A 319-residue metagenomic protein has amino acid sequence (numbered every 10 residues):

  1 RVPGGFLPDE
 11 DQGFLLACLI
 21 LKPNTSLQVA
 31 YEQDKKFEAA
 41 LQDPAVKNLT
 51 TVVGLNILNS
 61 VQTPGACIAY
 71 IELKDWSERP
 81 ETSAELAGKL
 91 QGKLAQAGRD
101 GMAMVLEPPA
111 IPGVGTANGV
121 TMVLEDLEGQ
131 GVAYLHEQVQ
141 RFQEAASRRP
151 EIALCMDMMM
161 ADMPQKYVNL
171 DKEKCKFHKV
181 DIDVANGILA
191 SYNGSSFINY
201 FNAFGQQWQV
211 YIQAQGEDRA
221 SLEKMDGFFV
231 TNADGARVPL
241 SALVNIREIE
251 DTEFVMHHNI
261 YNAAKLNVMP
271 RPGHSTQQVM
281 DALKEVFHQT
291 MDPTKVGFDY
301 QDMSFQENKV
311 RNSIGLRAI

Functional and structural regions predicted by a protein language model:
R1-N24, E78, V105, N118: Transmembrane helices with small-residue packing motifs
V2-D9, L55-V61, L106-G115, A153-M158 (+2 more regions): Short beta-strand/turn micro-motifs at beta-sheet edges
E10-F14, Q62-I68, G115-A117, M163 (+1 more regions): Short, solvent-exposed loop/turn segments at the edges of secondary structure
D11-K35, D43, L124: Membrane-interface junction motifs in transport/secretion proteins
F14-L21, A66-E72, M104, G119-D126 (+2 more regions): Active-site-flanking beta-strand signature of metal-NTP-handling nucleotidyl enzymes and homologous cyclase-like
K22, G54-L55, E72-K74, L127 (+2 more regions): Residue-level recognition of strand-loop junctions within catalytic nucleotide-signaling folds
Q28-T116, E128, V132-E144, E173-S195 (+1 more regions): Solvent-exposed, membrane-proximal periplasmic/extracellular interface segments of envelope transport and secretion
M102, Q140-I319: Extracytoplasmic/periplasmic membrane-proximal domains and adjacent transmembrane bundles of envelope biogenesis
